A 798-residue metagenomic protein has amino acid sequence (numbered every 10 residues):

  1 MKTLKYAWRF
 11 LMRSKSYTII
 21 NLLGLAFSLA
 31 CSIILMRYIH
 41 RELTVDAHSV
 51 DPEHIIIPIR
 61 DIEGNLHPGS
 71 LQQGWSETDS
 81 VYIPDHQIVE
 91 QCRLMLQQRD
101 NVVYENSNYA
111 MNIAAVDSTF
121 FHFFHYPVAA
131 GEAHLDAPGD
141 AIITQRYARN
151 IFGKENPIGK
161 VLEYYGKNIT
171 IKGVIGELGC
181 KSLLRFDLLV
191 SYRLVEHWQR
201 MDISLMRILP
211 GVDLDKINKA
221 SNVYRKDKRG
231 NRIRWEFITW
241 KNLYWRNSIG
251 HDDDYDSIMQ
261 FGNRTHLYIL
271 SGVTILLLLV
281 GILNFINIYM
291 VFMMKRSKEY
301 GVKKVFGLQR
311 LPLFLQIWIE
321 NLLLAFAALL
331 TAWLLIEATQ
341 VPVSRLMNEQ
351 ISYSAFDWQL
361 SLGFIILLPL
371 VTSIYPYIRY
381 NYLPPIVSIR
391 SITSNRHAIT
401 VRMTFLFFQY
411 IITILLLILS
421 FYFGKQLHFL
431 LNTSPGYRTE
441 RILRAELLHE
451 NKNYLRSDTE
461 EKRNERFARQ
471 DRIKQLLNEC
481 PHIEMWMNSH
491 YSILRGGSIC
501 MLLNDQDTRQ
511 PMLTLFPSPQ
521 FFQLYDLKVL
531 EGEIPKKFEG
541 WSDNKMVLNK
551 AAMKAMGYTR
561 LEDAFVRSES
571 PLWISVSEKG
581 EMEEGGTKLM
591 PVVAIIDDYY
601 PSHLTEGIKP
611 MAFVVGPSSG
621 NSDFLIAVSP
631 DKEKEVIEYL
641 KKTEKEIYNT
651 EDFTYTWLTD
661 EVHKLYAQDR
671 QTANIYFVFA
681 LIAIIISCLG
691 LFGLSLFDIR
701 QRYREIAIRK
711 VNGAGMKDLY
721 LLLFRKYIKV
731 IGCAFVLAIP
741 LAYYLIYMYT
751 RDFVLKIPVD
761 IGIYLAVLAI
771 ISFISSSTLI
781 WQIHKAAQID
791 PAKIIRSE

Functional and structural regions predicted by a protein language model:
M1-L22, D256-M259, I288-L315, I319 (+4 more regions): Alpha-helical transmembrane segments of integral membrane proteins
K2-L4, R9, R13-S14, V50 (+7 more regions): Membrane-helix entry/capping segments
L11, N21, E42, P58 (+29 more regions): Generic structural signal for small/hydrophobic residues in well-ordered secondary structure, especially within
R13-E42, F261-K298, V401-Q426, R670-R704 (+2 more regions): Hydrophobic alpha-helical transmembrane segments of multi-pass inner-membrane transport and secretion
I19, E299-S344, A683, R704-R751 (+2 more regions): Transmembrane alpha-helical interface segments in multi-pass membrane proteins
S32-E155, Y164-N168, K425-V529, E533-M556: Structured, solvent-exposed hinge/loop segments at the ends of secondary-structure elements
D117-A129, A141-T265, Q475-K664: Mid-to-C-terminal secondary-structure elements that act as membrane-proximal/extracytoplasmic interface segments
W358-R379, I414, I682-I684, C688 (+2 more regions): Hydrophobic alpha-helical transmembrane segments of polytopic membrane proteins
